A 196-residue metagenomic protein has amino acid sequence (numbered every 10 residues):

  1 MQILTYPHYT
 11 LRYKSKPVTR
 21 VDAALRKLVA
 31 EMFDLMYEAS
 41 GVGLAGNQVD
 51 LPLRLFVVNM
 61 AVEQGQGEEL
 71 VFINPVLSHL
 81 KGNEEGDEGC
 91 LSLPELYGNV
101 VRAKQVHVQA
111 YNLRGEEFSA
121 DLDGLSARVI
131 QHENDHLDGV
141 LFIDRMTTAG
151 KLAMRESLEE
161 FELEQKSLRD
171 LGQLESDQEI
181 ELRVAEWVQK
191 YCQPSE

Functional and structural regions predicted by a protein language model:
M1-E196: Positively charged
